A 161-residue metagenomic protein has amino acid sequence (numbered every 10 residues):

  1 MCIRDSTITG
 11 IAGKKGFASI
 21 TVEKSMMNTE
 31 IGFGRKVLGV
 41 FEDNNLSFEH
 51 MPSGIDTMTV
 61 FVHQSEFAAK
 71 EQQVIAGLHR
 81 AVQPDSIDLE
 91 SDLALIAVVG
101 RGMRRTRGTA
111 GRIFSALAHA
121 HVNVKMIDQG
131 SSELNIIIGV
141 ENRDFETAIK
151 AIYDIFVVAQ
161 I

Functional and structural regions predicted by a protein language model:
R4-I161: A conserved regulatory-domain signal marking ACT and ACT-like small-molecule sensing domains and adjacent regulatory
